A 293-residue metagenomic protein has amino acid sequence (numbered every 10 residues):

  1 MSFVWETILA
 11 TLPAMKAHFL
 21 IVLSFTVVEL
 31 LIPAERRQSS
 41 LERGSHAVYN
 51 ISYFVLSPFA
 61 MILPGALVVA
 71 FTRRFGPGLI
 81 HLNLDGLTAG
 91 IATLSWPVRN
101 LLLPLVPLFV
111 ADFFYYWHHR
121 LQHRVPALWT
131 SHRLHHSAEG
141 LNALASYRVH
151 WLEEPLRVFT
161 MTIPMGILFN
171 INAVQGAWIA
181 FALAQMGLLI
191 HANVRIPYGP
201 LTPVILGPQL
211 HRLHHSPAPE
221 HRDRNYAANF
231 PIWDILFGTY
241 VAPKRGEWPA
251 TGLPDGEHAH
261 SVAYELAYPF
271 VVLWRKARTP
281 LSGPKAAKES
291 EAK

Functional and structural regions predicted by a protein language model:
M1-L12: Short, strongly hydrophobic alpha-helical membrane anchors
F3-W5, F75-A92: Membrane-interface helix termini and inter-helical loops of multi-pass transporters
P13, A17, L41-V55: Loop-to-helix transition at the N-terminal end of transmembrane alpha-helices
M15-T26: Structural signature of hydrophobic alpha-helical transmembrane segments
V27-V48: Membrane-interface helix-loop junction between the first two transmembrane segments
N50, F54, A228, I232-L236 (+1 more regions): A transmembrane-helix-recognition feature enriched in membrane-embedded lipid enzymes and envelope glyco-/phospholipid
V55-F71, G78-I80, A92-A250: Membrane-embedded catalytic scaffold of the fatty acid hydroxylase/desaturase
W248-K293: A membrane-cytosol interface segment of integral membrane proteins
